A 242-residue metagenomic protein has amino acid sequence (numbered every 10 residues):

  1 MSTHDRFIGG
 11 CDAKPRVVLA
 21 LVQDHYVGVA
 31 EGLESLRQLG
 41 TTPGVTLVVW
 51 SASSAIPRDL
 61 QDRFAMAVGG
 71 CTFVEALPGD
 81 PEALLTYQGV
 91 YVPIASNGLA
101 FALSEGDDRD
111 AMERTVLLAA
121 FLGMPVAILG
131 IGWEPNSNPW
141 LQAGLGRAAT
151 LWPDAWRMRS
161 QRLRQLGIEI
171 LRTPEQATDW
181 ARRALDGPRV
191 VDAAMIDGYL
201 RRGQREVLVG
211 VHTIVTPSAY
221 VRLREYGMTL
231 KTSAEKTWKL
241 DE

Functional and structural regions predicted by a protein language model:
M1-E175: A cross-family phosphate/adenosyl-ligand binding-site feature
M1-K14, P174-E242: Short amphipathic alpha-helical interaction/tethering modules
